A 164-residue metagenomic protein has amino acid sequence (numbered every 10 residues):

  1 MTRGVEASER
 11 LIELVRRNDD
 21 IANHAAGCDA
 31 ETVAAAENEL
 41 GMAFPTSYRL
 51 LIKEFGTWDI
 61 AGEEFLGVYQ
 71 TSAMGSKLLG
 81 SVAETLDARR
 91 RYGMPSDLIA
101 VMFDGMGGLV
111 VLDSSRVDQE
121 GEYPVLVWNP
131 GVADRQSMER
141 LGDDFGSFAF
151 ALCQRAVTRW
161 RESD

Functional and structural regions predicted by a protein language model:
M1-L109, V117, R159-D164: A surface-exposed partner-binding patch
R116-E122: A short alpha->loop->secondary-structure connector
V127-A133, S137-A149: Compact, glycine/acidic-enriched structural inserts
D143-D164: Acidic, proline/glycine-rich low-complexity IDRs
